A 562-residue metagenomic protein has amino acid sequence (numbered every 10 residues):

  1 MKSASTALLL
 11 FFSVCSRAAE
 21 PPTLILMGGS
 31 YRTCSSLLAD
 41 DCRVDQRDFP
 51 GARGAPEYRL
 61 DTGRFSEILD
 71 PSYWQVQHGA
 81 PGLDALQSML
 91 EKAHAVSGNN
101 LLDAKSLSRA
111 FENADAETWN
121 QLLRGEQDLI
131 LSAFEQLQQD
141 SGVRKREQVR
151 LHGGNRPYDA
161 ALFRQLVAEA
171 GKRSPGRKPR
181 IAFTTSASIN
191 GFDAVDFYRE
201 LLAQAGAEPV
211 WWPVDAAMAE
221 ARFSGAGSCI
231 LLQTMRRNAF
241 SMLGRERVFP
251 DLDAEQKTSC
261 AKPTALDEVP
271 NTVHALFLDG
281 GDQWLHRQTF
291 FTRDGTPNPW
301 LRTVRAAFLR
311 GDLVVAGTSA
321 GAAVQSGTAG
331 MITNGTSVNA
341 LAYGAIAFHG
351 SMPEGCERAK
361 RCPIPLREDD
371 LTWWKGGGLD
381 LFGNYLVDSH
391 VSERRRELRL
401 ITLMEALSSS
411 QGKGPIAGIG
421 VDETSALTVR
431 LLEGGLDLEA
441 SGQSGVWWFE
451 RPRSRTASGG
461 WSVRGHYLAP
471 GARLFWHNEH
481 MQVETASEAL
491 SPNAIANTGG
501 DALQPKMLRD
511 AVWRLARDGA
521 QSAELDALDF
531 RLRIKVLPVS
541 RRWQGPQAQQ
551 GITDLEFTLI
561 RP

Functional and structural regions predicted by a protein language model:
M1-L9: Sec-dependent signal peptide recognition, specifically the positively charged N-region followed immediately by
L9-A18: Hydrophobic h-region of N-terminal signal peptides that target proteins for export in Gram-negative bacteria
A19-R177, T184, I189-F197, L202-Q204 (+2 more regions): C-terminal and late-domain segments of enzyme folds
A160, F249-A265, P299-T303, K360-D370: A Trp-anchored, charged/polar loop motif used as the substrate-binding/catalytic surface of acyl/ester-handling
R177-P179, N271-A275, G311-L313, G414-P415: Loop/turn elements at helix/coil->beta-strand transitions in domains of secreted/extracellular proteins
F197-F277: Substrate-binding cleft of extracellular glycoside hydrolase catalytic domains
F277-G280, T303-V304, F308-A329: Catalytic nucleophile loop
D282-P297: Glycine/threonine-rich flexible loop motifs
